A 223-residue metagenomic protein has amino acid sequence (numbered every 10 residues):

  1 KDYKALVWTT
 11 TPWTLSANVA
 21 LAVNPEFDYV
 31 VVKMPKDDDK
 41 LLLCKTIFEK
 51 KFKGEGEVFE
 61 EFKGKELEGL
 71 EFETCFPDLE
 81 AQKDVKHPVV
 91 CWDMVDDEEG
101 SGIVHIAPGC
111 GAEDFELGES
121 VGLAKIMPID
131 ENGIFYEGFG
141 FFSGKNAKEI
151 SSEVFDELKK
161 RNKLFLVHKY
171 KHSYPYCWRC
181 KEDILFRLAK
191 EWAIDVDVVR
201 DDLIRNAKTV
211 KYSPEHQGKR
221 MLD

Functional and structural regions predicted by a protein language model:
K1-S16, K36, G69, L79 (+1 more regions): Residue patterns forming the tRNA-binding/recognition surfaces of aminoacyl-tRNA synthetases and related DALR
S16, A20, F27-I103, A112 (+1 more regions): Protease-associated
